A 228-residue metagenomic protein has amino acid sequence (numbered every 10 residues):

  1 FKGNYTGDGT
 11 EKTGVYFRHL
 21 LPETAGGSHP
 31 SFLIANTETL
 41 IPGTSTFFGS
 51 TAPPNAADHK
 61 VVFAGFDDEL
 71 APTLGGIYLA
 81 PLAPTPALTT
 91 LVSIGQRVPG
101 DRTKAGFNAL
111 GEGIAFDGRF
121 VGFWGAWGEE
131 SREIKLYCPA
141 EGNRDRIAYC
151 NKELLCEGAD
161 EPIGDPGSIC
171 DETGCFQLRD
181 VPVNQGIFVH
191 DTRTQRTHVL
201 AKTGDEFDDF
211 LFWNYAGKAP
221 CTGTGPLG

Functional and structural regions predicted by a protein language model:
F1-G228: Conserved "turn/edge" positions that cap or connect secondary-structure elements within repeat/scaffolded domains
